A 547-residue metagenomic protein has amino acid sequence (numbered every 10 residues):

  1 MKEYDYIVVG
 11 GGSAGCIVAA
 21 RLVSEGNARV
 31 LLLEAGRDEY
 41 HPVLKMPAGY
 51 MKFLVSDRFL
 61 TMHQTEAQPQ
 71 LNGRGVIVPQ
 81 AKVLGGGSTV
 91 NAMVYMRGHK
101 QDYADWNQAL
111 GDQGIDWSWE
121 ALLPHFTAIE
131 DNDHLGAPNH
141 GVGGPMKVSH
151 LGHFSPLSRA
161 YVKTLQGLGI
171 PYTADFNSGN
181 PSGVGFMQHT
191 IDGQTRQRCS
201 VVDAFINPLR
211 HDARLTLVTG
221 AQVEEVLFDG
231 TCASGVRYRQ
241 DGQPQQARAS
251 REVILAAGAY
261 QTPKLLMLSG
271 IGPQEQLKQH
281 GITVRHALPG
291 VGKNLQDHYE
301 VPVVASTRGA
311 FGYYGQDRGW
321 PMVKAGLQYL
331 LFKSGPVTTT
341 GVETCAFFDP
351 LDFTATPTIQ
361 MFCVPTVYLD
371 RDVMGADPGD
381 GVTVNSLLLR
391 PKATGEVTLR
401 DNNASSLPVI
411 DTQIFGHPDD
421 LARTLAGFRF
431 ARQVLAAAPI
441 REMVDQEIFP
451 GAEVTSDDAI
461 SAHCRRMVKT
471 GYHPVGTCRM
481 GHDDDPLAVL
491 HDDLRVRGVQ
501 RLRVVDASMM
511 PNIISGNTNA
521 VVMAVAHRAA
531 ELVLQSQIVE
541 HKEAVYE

Functional and structural regions predicted by a protein language model:
M1-T127, L288, H298-E300, V304-T307: N-terminal glycine-rich phosphate/pyrophosphate-binding loop and immediately adjacent elements
V8, G12-S13, I17, A259-Y260 (+2 more regions): Residue-level detector of alpha-helix initiation sites
R29, G36-H41, M46, V226 (+2 more regions): Glycine-rich loop(s) and the adjacent beta-strand/alpha-helix scaffold that form part
P47, M62, V184, Q188-H189 (+7 more regions): A glycine-rich dinucleotide-binding beta-alpha-beta segment and adjacent secondary-structure elements that constitute
L110-A233, P302-G326: Conserved redox-cofactor binding core of oxidoreductases
I115, V304-T424, T470-G476, V504-A507 (+1 more regions): FAD cofactor-binding and catalytic pocket of flavoenzymes
L165, F430-A436, H527-V539: Internal hydrophobic alpha-helix adjacent to the cofactor/substrate pocket in enzyme cavities
I513-E531: A conserved FAD-binding loop/helix module that cradles the flavin
